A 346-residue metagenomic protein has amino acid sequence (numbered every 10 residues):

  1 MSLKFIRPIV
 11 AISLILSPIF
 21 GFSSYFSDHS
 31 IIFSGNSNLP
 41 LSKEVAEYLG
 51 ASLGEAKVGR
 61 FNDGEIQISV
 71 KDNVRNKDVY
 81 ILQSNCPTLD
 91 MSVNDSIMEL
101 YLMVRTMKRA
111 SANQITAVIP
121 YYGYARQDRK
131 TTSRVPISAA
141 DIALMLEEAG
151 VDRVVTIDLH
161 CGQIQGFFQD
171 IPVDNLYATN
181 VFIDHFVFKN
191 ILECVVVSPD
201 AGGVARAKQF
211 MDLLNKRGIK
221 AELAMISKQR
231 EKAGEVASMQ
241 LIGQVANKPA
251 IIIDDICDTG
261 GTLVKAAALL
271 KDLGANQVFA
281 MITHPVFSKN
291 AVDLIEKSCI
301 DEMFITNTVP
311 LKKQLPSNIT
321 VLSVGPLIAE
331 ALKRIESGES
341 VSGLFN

Functional and structural regions predicted by a protein language model:
L3-N346: PRPP-associated nucleotide enzymes
